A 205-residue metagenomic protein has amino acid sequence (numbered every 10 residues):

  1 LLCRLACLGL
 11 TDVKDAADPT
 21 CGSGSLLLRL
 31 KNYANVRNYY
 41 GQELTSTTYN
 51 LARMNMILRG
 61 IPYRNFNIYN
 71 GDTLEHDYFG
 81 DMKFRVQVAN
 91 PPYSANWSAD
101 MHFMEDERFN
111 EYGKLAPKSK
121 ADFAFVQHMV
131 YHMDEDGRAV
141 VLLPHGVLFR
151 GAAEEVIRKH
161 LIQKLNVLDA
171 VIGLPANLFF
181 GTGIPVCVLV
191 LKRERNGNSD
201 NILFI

Functional and structural regions predicted by a protein language model:
L1-A89, S94-F103, F109-E111, F123-A124 (+2 more regions): Conserved S-adenosyl-L-methionine
Y63-N65, D136, S199: Short secondary-structure junction motifs
D77, M133, R193-R195: Short, low-complexity Ser/Thr-rich regulatory SLiMs
P91, L191-R193: C-terminal beta-strand of the catalytic ATP-binding
G113-L115: Extracellular loop and loop/strand-boundary signature of outer-membrane beta-barrel proteins
P117-L191: Conserved Class I SAM-dependent methyltransferase catalytic core
E194-I205: Polynucleotide-recognition surfaces of large bacterial nucleic-acid defense/processing enzymes
